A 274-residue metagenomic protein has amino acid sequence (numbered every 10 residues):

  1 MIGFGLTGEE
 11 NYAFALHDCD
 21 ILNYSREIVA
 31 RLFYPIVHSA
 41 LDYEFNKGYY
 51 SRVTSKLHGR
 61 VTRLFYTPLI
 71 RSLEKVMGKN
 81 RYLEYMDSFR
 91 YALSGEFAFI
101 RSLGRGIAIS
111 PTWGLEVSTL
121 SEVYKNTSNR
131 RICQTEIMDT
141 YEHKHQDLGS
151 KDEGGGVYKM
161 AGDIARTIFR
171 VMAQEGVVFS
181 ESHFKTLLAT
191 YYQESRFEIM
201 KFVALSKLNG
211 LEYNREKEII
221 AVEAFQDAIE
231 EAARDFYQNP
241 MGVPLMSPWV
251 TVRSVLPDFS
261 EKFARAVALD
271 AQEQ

Functional and structural regions predicted by a protein language model:
M1-A13: Active-site nucleotide-sugar/metal-binding loop of Leloir-type enzymes
F14-Y24: The conserved acidic donor/metal-binding loop of glycosyltransferases
L22-S51: Conserved donor-nucleotide/metal-binding helix-loop-beta segment in metal-dependent transferases, i.e., the alpha-helix
A40-T54, G59-F89: Short, flexible, basic/aromatic active-site loop/helix in glycosyltransferases
S72-W113, N126: Aromatic-glycine-rich donor-binding/catalytic loop that engages nucleotide-sugar donors across glycosyltransferases
P111, L120-T140: Catalytic donor-sugar/metal-binding loop of nucleotide-sugar-dependent glycosyltransferases
C133-G154: Active-site donor/metal-binding and catalytic loop motifs of nucleotide-sugar-dependent glycosylation enzymes
L148-Q274: Terminal low-complexity segments of carbohydrate-biosynthetic enzymes
